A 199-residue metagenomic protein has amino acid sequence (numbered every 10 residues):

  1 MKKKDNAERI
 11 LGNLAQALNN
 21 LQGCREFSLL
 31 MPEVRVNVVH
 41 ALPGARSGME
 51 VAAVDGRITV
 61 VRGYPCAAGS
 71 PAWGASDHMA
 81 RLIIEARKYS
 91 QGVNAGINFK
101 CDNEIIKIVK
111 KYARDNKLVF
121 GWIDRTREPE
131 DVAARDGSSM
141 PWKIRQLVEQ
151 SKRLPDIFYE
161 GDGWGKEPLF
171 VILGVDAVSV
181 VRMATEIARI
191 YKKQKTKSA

Functional and structural regions predicted by a protein language model:
M1-A199: Conserved mixed alpha/beta catalytic, RNA-binding, or beta-rich assembly cores of soluble enzyme, regulatory
